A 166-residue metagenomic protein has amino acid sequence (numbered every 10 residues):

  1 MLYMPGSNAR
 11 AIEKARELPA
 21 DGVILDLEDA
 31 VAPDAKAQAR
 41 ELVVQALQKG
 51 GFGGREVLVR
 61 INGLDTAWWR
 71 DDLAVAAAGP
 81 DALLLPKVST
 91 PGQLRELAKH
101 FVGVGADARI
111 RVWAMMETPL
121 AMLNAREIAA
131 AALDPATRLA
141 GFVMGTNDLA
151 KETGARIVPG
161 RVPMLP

Functional and structural regions predicted by a protein language model:
M1-P166: Conserved alpha/beta-domain cores
